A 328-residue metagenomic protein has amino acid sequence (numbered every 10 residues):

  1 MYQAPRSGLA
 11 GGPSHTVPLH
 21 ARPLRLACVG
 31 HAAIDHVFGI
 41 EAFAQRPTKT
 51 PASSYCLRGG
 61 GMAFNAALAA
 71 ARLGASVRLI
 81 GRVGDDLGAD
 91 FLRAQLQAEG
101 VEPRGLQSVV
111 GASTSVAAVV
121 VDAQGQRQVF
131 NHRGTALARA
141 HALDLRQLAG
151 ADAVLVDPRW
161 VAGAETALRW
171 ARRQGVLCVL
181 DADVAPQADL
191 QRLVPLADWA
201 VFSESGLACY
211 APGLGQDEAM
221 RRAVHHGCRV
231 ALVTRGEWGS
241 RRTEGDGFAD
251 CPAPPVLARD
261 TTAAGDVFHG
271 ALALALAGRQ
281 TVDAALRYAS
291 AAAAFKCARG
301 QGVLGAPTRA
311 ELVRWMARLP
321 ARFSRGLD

Functional and structural regions predicted by a protein language model:
M1-C28, P51, Q187, Q216-D328: Conserved phosphate-binding/catalytic region of the ribokinase-like
M1-I80, L87-F91, A98, A258 (+2 more regions): Glycine-rich phosphate/adenosyl-contacting loop at the front of the ribokinase-like
R82, S108-V109, V119-P158: Conserved phosphate-binding/catalytic loop of the ribokinase/pfkB sugar-kinase fold
Q97-G111: A glycine-rich helix N-cap at a beta->alpha junction
A117, L177, W199, R229-V230: Proline-centered loop/turn at the N-terminus of a beta-strand
A153-R221, W238-S240: Conserved beta-alpha-beta core of the PfkB/ribokinase-like small-molecule kinase fold
